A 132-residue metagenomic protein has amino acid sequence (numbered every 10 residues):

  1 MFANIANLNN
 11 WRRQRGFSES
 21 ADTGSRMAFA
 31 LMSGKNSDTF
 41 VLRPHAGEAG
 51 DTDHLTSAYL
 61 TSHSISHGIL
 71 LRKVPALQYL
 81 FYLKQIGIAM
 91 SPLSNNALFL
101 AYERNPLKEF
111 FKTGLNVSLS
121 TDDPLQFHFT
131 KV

Functional and structural regions predicted by a protein language model:
M1-P75: Divalent metal-binding pocket/active-site signature
F17-S18, F29-D38, K84-G87, P92-S94 (+1 more regions): Catalytic lobes of large eukaryotic enzymes
L42-A49, L115-V132: Short acidic/histidine-rich active-site segments
G50-T61, P75-Y82, L98-K108, F127-V132: Histidine/acidic-residue-rich catalytic or RNA/ligand-binding cores of hydrolases and nuclease-related proteins
S57-I65, Y82-A89, T113-N116: Glycine-enriched alpha-helix->loop->beta-strand junction motifs that scaffold or abut catalytic
S66-L70, L77, K84-L100: Ligand/cofactor pocket segment of small-molecule handling proteins
A89-S91, Y102-T121: Hydrophobic alpha-helical bundle architecture
